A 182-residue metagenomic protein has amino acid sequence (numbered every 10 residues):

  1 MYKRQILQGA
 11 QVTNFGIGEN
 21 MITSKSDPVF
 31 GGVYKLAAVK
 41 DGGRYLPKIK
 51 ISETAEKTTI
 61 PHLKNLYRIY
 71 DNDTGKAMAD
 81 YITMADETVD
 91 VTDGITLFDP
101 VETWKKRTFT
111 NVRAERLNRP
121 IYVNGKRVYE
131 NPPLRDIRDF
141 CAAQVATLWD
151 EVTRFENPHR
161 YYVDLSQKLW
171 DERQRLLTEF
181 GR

Functional and structural regions predicted by a protein language model:
K3-R182: Gly/Ser/Thr/Ala-enriched C-terminal appendages of enzymes
